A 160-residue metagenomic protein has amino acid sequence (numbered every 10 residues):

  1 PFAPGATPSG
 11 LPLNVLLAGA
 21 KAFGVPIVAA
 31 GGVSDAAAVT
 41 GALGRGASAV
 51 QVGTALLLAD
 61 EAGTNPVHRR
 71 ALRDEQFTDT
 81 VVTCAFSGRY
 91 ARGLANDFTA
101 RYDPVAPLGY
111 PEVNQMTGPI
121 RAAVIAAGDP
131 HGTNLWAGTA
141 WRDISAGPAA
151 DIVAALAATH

Functional and structural regions predicted by a protein language model:
P1-P26, S34-H160: Conserved active-site-proximal phosphate/metal-binding subdomains
